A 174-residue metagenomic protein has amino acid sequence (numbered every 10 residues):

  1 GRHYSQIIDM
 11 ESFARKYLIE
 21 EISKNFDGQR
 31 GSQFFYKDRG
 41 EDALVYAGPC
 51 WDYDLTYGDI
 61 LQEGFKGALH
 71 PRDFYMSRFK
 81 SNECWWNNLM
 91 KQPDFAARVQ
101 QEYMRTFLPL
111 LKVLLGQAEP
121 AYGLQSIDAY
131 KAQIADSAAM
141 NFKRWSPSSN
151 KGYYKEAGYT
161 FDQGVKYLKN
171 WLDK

Functional and structural regions predicted by a protein language model:
G1-R30, D38, D42-K174: Middle-to-C-terminal accessory/interaction subdomains
F34: Interdomain coupling helix/linker and adjacent catalytic-core signature of nucleotidyl signaling output domains
